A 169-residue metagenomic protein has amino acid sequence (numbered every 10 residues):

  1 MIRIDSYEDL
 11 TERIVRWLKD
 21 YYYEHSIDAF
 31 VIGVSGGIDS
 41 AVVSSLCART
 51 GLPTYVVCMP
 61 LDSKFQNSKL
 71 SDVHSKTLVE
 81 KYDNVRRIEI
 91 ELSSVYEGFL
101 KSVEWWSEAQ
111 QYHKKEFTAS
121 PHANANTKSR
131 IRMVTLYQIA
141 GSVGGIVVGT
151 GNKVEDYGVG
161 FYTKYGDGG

Functional and structural regions predicted by a protein language model:
M1-T163: ATP-dependent adenylation/nucleotidyltransferase module used to activate substrates
K164-G169: Short, intrinsically disordered, charge-balanced linker/junction segments flanking boundaries in proteins
